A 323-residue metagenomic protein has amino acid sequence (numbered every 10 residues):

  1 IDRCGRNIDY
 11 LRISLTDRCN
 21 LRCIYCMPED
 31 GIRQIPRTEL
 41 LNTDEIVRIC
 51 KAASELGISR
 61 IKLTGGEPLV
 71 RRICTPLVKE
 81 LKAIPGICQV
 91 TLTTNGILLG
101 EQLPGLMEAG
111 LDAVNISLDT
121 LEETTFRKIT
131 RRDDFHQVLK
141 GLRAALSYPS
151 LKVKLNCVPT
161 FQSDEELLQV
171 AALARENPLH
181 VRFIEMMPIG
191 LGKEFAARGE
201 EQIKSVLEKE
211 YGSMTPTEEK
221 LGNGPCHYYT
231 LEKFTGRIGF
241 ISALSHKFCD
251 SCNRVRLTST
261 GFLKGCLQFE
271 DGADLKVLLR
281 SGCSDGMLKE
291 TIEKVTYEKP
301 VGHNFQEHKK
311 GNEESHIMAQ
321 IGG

Functional and structural regions predicted by a protein language model:
I1-Y10, R175-E176, M186-I189, K193-G323: Auxiliary Fe-S-binding modules of radical SAM enzymes
C4-T43: Canonical Radical SAM [4Fe-4S] cluster-binding loop centered on the CxxxCxxC motif and its immediate flanking residues
Y10, S14, K62, T93 (+5 more regions): Conserved beta-strand segments that form the floor/walls of ligand-binding pockets within enzyme and binding domains
D17-C19, M27-D30, L118-T120, E185 (+1 more regions): Short, small-residue-rich loop/turn micro-motifs
L21, E123-T124, K247, A273: Glycine-centered loop/turn positions within well-structured domains that cap or flank conserved ligand/cofactor-binding
R22, C26, R71, T124 (+3 more regions): Residues that scaffold the ATP/ADP-binding catalytic core of kinase and kinase-like folds
G31-P36, E122-I129, G190-E194, D274-L275: A short acidic, helix-capping loop that chelates divalent metal ions and anchors anionic groups
L40-L63, V70-I184: Radical SAM/AdoMet-radical enzyme domain recognition
